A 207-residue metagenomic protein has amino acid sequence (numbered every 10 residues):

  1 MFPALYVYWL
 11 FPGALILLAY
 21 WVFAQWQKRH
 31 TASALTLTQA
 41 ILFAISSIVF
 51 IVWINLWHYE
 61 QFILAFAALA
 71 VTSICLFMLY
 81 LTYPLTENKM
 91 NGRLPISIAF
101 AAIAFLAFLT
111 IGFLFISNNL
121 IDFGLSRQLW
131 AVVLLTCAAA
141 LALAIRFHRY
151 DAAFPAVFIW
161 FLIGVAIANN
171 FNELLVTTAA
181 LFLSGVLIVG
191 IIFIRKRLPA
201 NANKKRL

Functional and structural regions predicted by a protein language model:
M1-F66: Early transmembrane hairpin module of multi-pass membrane proteins
M1-L10, G92-S97, L120-W130: Short aromatic-rich membrane-water interface segments that cap or initiate transmembrane helices in multi-pass membrane
F23-H30, T82-L85, G190-L207: Membrane-interface capping segments at transmembrane-helix boundaries
L42-I54, A68-Y80, R93-G112: Alpha-helical transmembrane segments of multi-pass integral membrane proteins
V52-F66, L85-M90, S117-G124, I145-H148 (+1 more regions): Membrane-interface helix caps and helix-loop-helix hairpins in membrane proteins
A70-L81, T136-A139, L162-G164, L183-I192: Alpha-helical transmembrane segments and their membrane-interface exit regions
C75-P84, F105-S117, V132-R149: Alpha-helical transmembrane segments in multipass membrane proteins, preferentially the mid-helix core
A152-G164: Central hydrophobic cores of alpha-helical transmembrane segments in multi-pass integral membrane proteins
